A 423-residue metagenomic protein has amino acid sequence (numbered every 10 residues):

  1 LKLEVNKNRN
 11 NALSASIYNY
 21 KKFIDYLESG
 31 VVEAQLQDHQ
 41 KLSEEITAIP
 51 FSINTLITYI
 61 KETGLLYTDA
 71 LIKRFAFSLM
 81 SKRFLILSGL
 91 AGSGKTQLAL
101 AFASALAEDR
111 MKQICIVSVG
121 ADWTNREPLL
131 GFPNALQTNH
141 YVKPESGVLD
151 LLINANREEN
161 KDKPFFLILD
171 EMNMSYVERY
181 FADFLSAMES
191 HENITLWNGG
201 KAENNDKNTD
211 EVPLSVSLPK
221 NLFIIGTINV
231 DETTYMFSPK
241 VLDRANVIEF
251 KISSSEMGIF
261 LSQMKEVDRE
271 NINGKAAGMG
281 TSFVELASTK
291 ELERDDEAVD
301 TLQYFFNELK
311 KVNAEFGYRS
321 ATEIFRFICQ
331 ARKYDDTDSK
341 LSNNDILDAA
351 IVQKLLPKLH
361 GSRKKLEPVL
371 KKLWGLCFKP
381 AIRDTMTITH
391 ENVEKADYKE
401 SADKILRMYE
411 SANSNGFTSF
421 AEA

Functional and structural regions predicted by a protein language model:
L1-L27: Non-catalytic DNA-binding core/recognition domains of DNA-processing enzymes
N10-S14, I72, E145, F165 (+6 more regions): Short runs of predominantly hydrophobic/aromatic residues within well-ordered alpha helices that form helix-helix
S16, L36, P50, M264-A423: Alpha-helical lid/collar subdomain of P-loop NTPases
Y20-F23, A105, N154, A187 (+2 more regions): Active-site catalytic microenvironments for nucleophilic, acid-base chemistry
K21-G30, L85, R332-D336: Short helix-capping/linker segments at secondary-structure and domain boundaries
A34-G278: AAA+ P-loop NTPase catalytic core and its hallmark functional loops
